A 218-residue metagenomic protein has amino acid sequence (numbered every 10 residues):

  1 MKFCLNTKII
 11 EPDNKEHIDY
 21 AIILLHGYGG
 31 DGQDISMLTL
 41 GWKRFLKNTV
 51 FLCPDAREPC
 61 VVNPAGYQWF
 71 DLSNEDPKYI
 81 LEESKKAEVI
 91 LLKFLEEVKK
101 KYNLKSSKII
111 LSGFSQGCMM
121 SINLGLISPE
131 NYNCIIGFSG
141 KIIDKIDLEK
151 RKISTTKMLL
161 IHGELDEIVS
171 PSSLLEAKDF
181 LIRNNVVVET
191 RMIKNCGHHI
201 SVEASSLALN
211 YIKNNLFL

Functional and structural regions predicted by a protein language model:
N6-D13, H17-L104: Serine-hydrolase catalytic machinery in alpha/beta-hydrolase-like enzymes
H26-Y28, S112-F114, G163: Conserved alpha/beta-hydrolase "nucleophile elbow" surrounding the catalytic nucleophile
S36-T39, S170-F180: Short alpha-helix in the alpha/beta-hydrolase fold that links the catalytic acid
N103-G113: Alpha/beta-hydrolase fold nucleophile elbow
G113-G117, S121: Gly/Ala-rich beta-loop-alpha elbow adjacent to hydrolase catalytic centers
E130-I142: A conserved short beta-strand
L159-H162, D166: Short beta-strand/loop motif that positions the catalytic acidic residue of the alpha/beta-hydrolase fold
L175-L218: C-terminal catalytic histidine-bearing segment of alpha/beta-hydrolase fold enzymes
